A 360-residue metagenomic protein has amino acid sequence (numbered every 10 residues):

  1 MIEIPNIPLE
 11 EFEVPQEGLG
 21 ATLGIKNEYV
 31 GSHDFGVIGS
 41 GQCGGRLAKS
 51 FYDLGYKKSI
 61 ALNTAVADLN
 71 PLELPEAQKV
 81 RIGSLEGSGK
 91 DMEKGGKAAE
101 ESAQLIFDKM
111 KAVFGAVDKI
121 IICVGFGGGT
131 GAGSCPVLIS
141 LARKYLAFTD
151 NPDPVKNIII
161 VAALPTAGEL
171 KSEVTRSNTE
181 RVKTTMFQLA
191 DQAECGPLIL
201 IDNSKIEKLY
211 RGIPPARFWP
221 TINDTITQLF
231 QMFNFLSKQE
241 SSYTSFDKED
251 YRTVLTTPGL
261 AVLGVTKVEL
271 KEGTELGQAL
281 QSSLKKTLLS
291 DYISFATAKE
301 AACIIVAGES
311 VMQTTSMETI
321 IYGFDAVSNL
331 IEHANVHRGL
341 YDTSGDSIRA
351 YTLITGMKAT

Functional and structural regions predicted by a protein language model:
M1-T360: Tubulin/FtsZ superfamily GTPase core signature
